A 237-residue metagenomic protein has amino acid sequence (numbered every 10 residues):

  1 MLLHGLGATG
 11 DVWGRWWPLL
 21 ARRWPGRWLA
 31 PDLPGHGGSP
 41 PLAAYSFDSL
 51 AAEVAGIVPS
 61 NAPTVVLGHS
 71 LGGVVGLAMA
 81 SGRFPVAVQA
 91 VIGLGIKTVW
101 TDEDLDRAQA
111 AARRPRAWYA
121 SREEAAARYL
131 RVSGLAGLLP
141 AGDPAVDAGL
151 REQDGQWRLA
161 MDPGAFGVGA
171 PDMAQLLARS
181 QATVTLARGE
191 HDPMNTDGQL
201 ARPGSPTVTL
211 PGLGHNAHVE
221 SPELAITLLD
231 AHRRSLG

Functional and structural regions predicted by a protein language model:
M1-G5, H69, R188: The conserved beta1-alpha1 loop
M1-P40: Conserved HGGG/HGGXW glycine-rich cap/lid loop of the alpha/beta-hydrolase fold
W24-L67, S81, T227-D230: Active-site loop/oxyanion-hole signature of alpha/beta-hydrolase fold enzymes
G68, G72, G76: Gly/Ala-rich beta-loop-alpha elbow adjacent to hydrolase catalytic centers
A78-S81, A87-R122: Flexible "cap/lid" loop of the alpha/beta hydrolase fold
A120-P171: Conserved alpha/beta-hydrolase catalytic His-Asp/Glu region
E152-P203, T209: Conserved serine/cysteine hydrolase catalytic core
L213-I226: Catalytic histidine-centered segment of alpha/beta-hydrolase-like enzymes
